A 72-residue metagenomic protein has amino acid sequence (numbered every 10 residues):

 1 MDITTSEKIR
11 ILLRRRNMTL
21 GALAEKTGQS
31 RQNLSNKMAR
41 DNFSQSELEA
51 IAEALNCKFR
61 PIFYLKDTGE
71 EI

Functional and structural regions predicted by a protein language model:
M1-T19: A short, Lys/Arg-rich alpha-helix, primarily the initiator
R10, S35-N36, E49, F63: Key DNA-contacting residues within the recognition helix of helix-turn-helix
L13, A24, A52: The alpha-helix within a helix-turn-helix
R16, E25, I62-I72: Short, charged recognition helix plus adjacent turn of helix-turn-helix-like nucleic-acid-binding domains
N17-Q32: Short alpha-helical DNA-recognition segment
T19, S44-E47: Residues that mark the N-terminal boundary/hinge immediately upstream of a DNA-recognition element
G28-F43: Recognition helix of helix-turn-helix/homeodomain-like DNA-binding domains that insert into the DNA major groove
E47-P61: DNA major-groove recognition helix of helix-turn-helix/homeodomain DNA-binding modules
